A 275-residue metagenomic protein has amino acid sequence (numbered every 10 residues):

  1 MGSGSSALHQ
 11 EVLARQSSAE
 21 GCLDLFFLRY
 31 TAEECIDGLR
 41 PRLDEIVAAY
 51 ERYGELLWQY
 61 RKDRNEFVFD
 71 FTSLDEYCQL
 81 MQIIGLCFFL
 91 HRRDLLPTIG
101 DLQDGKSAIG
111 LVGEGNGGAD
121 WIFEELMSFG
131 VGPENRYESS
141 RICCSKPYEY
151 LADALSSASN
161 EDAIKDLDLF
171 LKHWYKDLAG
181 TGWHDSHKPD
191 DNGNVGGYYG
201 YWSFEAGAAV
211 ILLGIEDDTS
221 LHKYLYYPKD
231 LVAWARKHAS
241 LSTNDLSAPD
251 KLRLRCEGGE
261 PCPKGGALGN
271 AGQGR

Functional and structural regions predicted by a protein language model:
M1, L225-K229, R275: Helix N-cap / beta->alpha transition motif
M1-P189, Y198: Eukaryote-skewed repeat-based solenoidal scaffolds used as protein-protein interaction platforms, primarily
M81, G207, G266: Residue-level detector of short, conserved catalytic/binding motifs and their immediate flanks
I84, V210-I211, G269: Residue-level recognition of well-ordered secondary-structure positions
F88, G214-I215, Q273: Residue-level marker of positions within ordered structural domains that often coincide with functionally constrained
I164-K165, L171-A248: Alpha-helical oligomerization segments
S247-R275: A charge-rich, low-complexity, intrinsically flexible signal that marks solvent-exposed coils, linkers, repeats
